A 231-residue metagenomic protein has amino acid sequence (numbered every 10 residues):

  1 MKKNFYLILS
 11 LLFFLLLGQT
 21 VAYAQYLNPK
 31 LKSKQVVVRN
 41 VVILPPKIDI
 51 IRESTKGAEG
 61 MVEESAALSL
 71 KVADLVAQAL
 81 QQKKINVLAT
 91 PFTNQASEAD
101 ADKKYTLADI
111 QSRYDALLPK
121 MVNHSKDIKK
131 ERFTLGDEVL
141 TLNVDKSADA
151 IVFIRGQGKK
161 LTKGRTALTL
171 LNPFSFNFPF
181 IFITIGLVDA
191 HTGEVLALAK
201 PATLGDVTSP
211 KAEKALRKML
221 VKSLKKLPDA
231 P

Functional and structural regions predicted by a protein language model:
M1-S10: Bacterial N-terminal signal peptides that target proteins for export
L9-F14, K34: Terminal accessory regions that mediate trafficking to/through membranes and regulate activation
F14-Y23: C-terminal segment of classical bacterial N-terminal signal peptides
A24-R52, K71-V72, L135-D149, R155-P231: C-terminal/domain-edge helix-coil "capping" segments
K56-F153, E194, L198-A199: N-terminal segment of the mature soluble domain
